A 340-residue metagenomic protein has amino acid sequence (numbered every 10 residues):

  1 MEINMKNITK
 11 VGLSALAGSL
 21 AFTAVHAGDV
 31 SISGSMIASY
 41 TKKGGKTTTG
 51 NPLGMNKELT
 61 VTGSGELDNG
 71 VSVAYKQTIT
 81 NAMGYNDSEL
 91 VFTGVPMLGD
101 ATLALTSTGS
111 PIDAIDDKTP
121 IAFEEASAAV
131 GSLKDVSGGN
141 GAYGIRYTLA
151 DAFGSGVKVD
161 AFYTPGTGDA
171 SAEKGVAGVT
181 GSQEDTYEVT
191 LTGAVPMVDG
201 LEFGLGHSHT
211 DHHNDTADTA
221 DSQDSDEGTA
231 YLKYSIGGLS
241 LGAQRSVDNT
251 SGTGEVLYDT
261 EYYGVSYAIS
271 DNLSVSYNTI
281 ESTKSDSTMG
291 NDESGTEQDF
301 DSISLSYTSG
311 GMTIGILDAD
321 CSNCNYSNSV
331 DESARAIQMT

Functional and structural regions predicted by a protein language model:
M1-T340: Outer-membrane beta-barrel proteins
